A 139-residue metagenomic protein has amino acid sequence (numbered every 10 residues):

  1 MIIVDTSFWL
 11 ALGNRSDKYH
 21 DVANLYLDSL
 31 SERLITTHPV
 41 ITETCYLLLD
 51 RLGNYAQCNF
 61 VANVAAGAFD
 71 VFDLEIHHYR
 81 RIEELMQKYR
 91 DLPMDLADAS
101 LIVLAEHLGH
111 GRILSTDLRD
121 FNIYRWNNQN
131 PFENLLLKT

Functional and structural regions predicted by a protein language model:
M1, L108-T139: Acidic, PIN/NYN-like endoribonuclease modules and their adjacent C-terminal/linker elements
M1-T36, L49-V61, P131, L136-T139: Short, well-structured N-terminal submotif of metal-dependent ribonuclease cores
D5, E43, D98, D117: Acidic active-site catalytic centers that drive phospho-/nucleotidyl reactions and related ester hydrolyses
S7-F8, P39, H77, R119: Alpha-helix/helix-capping structural signal
T37-E43: Short, conserved active-site loops that position catalytic residues or coordinate cofactors/metal ions across diverse
V71-T116: Active-site neighborhoods of divalent-metal-dependent phosphate/nucleic-acid chemistry enzymes
